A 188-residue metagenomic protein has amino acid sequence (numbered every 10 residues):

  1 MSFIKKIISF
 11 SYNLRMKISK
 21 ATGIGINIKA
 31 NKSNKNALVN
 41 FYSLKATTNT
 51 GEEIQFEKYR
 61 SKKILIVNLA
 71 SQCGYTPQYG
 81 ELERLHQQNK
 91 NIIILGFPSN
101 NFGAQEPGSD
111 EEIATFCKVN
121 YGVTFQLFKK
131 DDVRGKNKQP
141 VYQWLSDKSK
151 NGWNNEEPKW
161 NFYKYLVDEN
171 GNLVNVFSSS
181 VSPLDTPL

Functional and structural regions predicted by a protein language model:
M1-N27: Short hydrophobic helices that act as membrane-entry/anchoring signals
S19-E57, P140: N-terminal "domain-start" segment that seeds a small globular fold
I54-P77, L82, I93-P98: Short active-site neighborhood of thiol/selenol oxidoreductases, capturing the structured segment around
N68, N91-D110, V123-G135: Thiol-based oxidoreductase modules, predominantly thioredoxin-like and allied folds used for disulfide exchange
E111-W160: Short, internal strand/loop/helix patches that form the active-site neighborhood or redox-interaction surface
Q143, K148-L188: Thiol-/selenol-based redox modules, centered on thioredoxin-like and closely related oxidoreductase domains
